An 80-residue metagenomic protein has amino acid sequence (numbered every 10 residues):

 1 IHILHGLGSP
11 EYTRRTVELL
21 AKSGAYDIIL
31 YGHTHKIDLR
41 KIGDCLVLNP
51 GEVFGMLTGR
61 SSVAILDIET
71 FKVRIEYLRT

Functional and structural regions predicted by a protein language model:
I3-H5, D27-H33, L48-P50: Active-site neighborhood of phospho(di)ester-bond hydrolases with catalytic His/Asp-centered motifs
L4-G24, M56-G59, R74: Binuclear metal-dependent hydrolase catalytic cores centered on His/Asp/Glu-rich metal-binding motifs
L4-P10, K36-G43, V63-T70: Low-complexity, flexible helical/coil segments
G8-T13, I29-K41, G55-T58: Active-site environment of divalent metal-dependent phosphoester hydrolases
G24-A25, K41, L48-T80: Binuclear metal-dependent phosphoesterase catalytic core
